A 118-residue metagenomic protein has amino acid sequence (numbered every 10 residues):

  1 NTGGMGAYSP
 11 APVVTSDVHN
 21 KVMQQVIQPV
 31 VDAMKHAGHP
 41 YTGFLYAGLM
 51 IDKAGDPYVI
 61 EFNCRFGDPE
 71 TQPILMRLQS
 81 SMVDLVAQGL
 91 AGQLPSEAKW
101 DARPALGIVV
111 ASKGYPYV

Functional and structural regions predicted by a protein language model:
N1, A47-I51, P57-F66: Short beta-strand elements
N1-V18, P69-I74: Glycine-rich phosphate-binding loop of ATP-grasp-fold ATP-dependent ligases
G6, P57-Y58, A105-I108: Structural motif
Y8-P10, I51-D52, M76, A111: Short beta-strand-to-turn element immediately C-terminal to the catalytic PLP-Schiff-base lysine in fold type I
M23-L45, N63-V118: Active-site "cap" helix and flanking loop/linker of ATP-utilizing ligase/carboxylase catalytic domains
